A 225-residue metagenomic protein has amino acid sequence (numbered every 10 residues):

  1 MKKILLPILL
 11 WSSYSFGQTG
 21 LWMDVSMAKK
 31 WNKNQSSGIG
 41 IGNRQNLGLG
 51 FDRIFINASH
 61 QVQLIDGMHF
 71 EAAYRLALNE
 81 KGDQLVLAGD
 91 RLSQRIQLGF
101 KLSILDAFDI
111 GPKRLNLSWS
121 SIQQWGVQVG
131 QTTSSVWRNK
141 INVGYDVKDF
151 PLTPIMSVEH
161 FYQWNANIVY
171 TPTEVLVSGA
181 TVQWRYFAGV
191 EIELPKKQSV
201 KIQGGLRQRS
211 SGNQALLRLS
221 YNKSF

Functional and structural regions predicted by a protein language model:
K3-S13: Sec-dependent N-terminal signal peptides
G17-S59: Short glycine/proline- and aromatic-enriched beta-strand/turn motifs that initiate or cap beta-hairpins
T19-L21, D52-I54, D90-L98, Q131-W137 (+2 more regions): Residues that define the transmembrane beta-barrel architecture of outer-membrane proteins
M23, N34-L47, F70-L85, N116-Q128 (+2 more regions): Transmembrane beta-strand segments that form the barrel wall of outer-membrane beta-barrel proteins
L49-I56, G82-A88, V129-S135, N167-T173 (+1 more regions): Outer-membrane beta-barrel translocator domains and adjoining extracellular loop/strand segments of Gram-negative
G50-D106: Hydrophobic/aromatic-rich structural module bridging two neighboring secondary-structure elements via a short loop
L98-I104, N213-F225: Outer-membrane beta-barrel "beta-signal"
F108, P112-S199, S210, K223-F225: Outer-membrane beta-barrel transmembrane domain signature
